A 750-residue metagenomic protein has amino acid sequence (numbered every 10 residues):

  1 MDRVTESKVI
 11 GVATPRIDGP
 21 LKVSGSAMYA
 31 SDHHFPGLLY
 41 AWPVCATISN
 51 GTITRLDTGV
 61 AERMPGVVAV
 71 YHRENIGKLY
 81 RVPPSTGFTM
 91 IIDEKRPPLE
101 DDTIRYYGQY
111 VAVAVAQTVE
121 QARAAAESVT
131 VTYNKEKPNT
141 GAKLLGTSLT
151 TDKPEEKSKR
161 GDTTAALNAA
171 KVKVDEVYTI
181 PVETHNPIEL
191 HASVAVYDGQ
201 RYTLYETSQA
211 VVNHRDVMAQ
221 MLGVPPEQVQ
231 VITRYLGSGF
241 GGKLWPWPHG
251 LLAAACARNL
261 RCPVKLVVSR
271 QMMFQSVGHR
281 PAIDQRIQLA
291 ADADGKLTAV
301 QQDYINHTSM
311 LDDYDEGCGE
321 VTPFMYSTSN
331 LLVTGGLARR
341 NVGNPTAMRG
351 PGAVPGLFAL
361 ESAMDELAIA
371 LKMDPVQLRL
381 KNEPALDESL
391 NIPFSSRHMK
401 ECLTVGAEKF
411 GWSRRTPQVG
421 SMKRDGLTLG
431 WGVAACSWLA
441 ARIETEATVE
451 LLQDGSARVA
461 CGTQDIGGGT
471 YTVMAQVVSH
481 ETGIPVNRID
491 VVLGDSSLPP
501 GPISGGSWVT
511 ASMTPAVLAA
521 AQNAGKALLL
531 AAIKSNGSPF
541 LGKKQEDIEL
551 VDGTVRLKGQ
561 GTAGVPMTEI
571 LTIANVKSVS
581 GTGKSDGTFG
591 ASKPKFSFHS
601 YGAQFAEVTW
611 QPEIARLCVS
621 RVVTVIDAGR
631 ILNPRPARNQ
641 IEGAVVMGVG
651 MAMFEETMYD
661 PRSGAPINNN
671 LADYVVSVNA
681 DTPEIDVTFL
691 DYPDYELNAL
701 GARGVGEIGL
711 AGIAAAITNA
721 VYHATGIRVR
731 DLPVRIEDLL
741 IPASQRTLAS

Functional and structural regions predicted by a protein language model:
M1-K153, E176, H249, N259: Flexible, low-hydrophobicity surface segments
V12, D18-S24, T86-T89, E94 (+6 more regions): Glycine-rich loop/linker segments at domain edges
A41, T203-E206, S456-C461, V619-R621: Short, aliphatic-rich beta-strand segments
R63-M64, R73-E74, G223-Q230, R258-L266 (+5 more regions): C-terminal catalytic domains of large/alpha subunits in multi-subunit enzymes
Y80-S85, A125-S128, R215-V217, F240-P246 (+10 more regions): Short acidic, glycine/serine/threonine-rich loops at helix termini
E136, H214, Y235, F240-N330: Conserved beta-strand/loop scaffold segments within soluble protein domains that form the structured core and edges
L144-L222, E383-S456, I667-V678, P683-F689: Helix-loop-helix junctions that connect adjacent transmembrane helices in secondary transporters/permeases, recognized
H214-M218, V231-I232, L236, F240 (+6 more regions): Extended, hydrophobic alpha-helical segments in both membrane/secreted and soluble proteins
